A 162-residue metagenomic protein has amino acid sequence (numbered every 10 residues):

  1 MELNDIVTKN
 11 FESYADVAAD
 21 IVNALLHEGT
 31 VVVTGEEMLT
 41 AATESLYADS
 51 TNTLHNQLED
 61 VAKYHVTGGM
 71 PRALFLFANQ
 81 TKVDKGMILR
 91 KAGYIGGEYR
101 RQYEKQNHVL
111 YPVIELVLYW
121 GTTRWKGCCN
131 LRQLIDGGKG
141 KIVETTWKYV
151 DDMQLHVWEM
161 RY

Functional and structural regions predicted by a protein language model:
M1-Y162: Accessory alpha/beta interaction modules
